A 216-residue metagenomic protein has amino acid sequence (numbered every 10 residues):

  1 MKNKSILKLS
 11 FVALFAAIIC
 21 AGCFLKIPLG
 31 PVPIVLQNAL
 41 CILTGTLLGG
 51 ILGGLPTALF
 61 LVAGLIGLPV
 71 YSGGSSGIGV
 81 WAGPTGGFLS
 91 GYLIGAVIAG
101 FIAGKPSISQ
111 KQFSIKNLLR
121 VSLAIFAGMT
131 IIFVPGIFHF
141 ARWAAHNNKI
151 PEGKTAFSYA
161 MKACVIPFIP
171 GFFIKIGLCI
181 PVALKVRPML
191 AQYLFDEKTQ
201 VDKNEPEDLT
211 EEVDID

Functional and structural regions predicted by a protein language model:
M1-P56, I66: Hydrophobic transmembrane alpha-helices
K4-F15, N38-C41, G53, P84 (+3 more regions): Residue-level signature of transmembrane alpha-helical entry/exit and packing/kink sites in multi-pass membrane
F11-I19, C41, G45, L59-G64 (+11 more regions): Alpha-helical transmembrane segments in multi-pass membrane proteins
L14, I78-V134, I215: Short helix-perturbing small/polar motifs within transmembrane alpha-helices
I18, G22, K26, T44 (+11 more regions): Alpha-helical membrane-inserting segments
C23-I34, L59-G95: Interfacial aromatic-anchored transmembrane helix boundaries in multi-pass membrane proteins
I27-C41, V62-V70, P106-S107, S114-S122: Hydrophobic alpha-helical transmembrane segments
P31, G74, K111-D208: Membrane-embedded alpha-helical hairpins and interfacial helices in multi-pass inner-membrane proteins
